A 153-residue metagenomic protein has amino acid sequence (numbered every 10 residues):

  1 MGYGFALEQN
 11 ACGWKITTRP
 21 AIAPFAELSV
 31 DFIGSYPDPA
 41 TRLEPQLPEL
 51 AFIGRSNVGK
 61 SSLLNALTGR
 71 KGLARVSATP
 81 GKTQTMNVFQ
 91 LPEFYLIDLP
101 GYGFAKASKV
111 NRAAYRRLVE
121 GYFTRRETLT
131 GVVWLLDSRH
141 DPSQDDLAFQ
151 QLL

Functional and structural regions predicted by a protein language model:
F5-E8, C12-F104: Conserved G1/Walker A P-loop phosphate-binding module
L43, A107-S108, S143-L147: Short, well-ordered secondary-structure micro-motifs
G69-R70, R112-Y115, F149-L153: Glycine-rich, phosphate-binding/catalytic loops in enzymes
L73-R75, S108-R112, D137-D141: Short, flexible loop segments at the rims of nucleotide/cofactor-binding pockets, characterized by
T83, R112-R116, S143-Q144: Amphipathic alpha-helical transducer elements in NTP-driven molecular machines
P92-E127: Conserved nucleotide-sensing/catalytic segment adjacent to the nucleotide-binding pocket in NTP-handling enzymes
E120-L153: Conserved C-terminal guanine-recognition region of P-loop GTPase G domains, centered on the G4
